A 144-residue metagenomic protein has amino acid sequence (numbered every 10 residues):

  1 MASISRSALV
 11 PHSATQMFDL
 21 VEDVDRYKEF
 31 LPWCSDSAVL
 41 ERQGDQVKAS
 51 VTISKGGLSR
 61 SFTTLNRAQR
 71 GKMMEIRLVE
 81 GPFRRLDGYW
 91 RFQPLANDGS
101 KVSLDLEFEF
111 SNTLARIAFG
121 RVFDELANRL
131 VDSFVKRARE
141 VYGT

Functional and structural regions predicted by a protein language model:
M1-G44, T144: Hydrophobic ligand-binding cavity/cleft-lining segments
S7, G44, S61-T63, N128 (+1 more regions): A general secondary-structure boundary signal
L9-S13, L20, I76-L78, L104-L106 (+1 more regions): Residue-level detection of beta-strand scaffold positions
T15, D19, N97, D132 (+2 more regions): Replace "anionic and nucleotidyl ligands
M17-V21, Y27, A49, V102-L104 (+1 more regions): Hydrophobic pocket/interface hotspot
K28-E29, D36-D45, T52-K101, E107-E109 (+2 more regions): Hydrophobic-ligand binding "helix-grip"
F110, L114-T144: A conserved amphipathic terminal alpha-helix motif
